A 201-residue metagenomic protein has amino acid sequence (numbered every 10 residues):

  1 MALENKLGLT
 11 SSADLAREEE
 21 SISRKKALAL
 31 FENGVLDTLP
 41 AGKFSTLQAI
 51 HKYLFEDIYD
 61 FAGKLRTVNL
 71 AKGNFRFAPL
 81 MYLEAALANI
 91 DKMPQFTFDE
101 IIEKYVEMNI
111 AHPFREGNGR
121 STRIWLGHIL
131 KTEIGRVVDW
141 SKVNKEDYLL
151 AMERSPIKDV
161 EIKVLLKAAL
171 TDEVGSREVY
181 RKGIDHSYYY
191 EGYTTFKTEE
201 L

Functional and structural regions predicted by a protein language model:
M1-L201: FIC/Doc superfamily catalytic core
